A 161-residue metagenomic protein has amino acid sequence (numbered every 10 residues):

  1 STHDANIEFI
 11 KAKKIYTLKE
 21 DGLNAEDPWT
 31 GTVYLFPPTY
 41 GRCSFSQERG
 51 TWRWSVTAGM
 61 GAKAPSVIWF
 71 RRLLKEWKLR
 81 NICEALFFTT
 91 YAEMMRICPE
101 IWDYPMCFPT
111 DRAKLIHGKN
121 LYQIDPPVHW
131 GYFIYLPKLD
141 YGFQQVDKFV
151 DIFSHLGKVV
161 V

Functional and structural regions predicted by a protein language model:
S1-V161: Class I S-adenosyl-L-methionine-dependent methyltransferase catalytic core
